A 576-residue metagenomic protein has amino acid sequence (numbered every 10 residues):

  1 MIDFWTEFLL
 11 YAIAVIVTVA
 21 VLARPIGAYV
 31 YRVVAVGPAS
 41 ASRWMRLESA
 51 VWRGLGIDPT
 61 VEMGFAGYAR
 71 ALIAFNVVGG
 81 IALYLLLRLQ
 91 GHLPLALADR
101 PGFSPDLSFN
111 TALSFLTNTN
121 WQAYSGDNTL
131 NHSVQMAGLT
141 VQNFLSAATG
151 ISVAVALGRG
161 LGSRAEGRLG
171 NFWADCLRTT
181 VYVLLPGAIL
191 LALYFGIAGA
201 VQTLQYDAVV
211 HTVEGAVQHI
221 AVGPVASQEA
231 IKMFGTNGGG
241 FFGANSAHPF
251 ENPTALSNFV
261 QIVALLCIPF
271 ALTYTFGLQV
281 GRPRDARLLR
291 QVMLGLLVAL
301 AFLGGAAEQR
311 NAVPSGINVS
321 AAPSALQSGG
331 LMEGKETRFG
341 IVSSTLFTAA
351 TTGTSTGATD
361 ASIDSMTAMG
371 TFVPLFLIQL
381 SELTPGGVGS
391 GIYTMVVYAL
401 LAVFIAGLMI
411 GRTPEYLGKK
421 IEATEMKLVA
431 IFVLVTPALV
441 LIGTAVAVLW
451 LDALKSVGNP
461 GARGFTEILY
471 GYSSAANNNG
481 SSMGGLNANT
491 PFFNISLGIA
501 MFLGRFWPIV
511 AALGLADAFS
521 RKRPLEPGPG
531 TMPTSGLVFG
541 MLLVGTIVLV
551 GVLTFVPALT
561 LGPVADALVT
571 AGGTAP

Functional and structural regions predicted by a protein language model:
M1-P576: Membrane-proximal intracellular helices of multi-pass ion channels
